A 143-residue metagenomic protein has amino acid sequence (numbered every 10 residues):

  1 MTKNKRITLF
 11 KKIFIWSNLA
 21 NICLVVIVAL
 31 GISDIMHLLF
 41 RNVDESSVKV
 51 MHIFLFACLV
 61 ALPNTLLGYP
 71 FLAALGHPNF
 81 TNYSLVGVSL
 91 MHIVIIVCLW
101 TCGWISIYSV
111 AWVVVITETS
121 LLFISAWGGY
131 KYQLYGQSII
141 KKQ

Functional and structural regions predicted by a protein language model:
M1-N42, S46, V50, L55: Specific pore-lining/lateral-gate transmembrane helices of multi-pass inner-membrane transport and insertion machines
T2, S106-I107: A short glycine-centered flexible hinge/capping loop motif at secondary-structure junctions
T2-T8, Y130-Q143: Interhelical loop/hinge segments that connect adjacent transmembrane helices in multipass membrane
V25, L30, V50-G76, F80-I96 (+1 more regions): Short runs within selected transmembrane alpha-helices of multi-pass transporters and secretion channels
E45, E118, K142-Q143: Glutamate identity and glutamate-enriched acidic tracts
W100-G103: Transmembrane alpha-helix termini and helix-breaking/packing motifs in multi-pass membrane transporters
